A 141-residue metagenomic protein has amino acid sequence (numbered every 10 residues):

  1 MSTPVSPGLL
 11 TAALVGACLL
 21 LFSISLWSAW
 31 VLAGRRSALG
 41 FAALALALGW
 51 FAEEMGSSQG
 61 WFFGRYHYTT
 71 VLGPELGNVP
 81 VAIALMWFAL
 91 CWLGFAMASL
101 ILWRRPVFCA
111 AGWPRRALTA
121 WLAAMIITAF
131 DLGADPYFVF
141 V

Functional and structural regions predicted by a protein language model:
M1-V141: Aromatic-rich, lipid-facing transmembrane alpha helices and their immediate juxtamembrane interface loops in integral
